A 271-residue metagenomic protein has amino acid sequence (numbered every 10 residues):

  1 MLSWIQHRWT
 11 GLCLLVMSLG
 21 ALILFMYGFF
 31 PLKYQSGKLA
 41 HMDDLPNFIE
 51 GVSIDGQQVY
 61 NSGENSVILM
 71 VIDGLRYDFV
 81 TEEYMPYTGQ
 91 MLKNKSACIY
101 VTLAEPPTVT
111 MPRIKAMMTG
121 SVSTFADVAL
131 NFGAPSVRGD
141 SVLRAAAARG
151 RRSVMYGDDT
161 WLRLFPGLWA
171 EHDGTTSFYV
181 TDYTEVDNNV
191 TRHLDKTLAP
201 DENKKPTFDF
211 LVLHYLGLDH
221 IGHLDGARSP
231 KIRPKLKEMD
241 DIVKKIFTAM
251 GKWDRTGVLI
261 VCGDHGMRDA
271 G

Functional and structural regions predicted by a protein language model:
M1-V16: N-terminal Sec-pathway targeting helices
L14-Y27, Q35, A40, L45-G51 (+5 more regions): Active-site-proximal alpha/beta segments of enzymes that process anionic O-linked groups
D55-Q58, T248: Generic recognition of flexible, low-complexity loop/linker segments
I68-L69, P234-G271: Metal-dependent active-site segment of extracytoplasmic phospho-/sulfohydrolases and closely related
D195-K204, S229-D240, K244: A conserved hydrophobic secondary-structure block that centers on an alpha-helix together with its immediately flanking
V212-H214, I260-V261: Extended hydrophobic secondary-structure segments that form protein cores and membrane-embedded regions
H223-D225, S229: A short, glycine/acidic-enriched catalytic loop
